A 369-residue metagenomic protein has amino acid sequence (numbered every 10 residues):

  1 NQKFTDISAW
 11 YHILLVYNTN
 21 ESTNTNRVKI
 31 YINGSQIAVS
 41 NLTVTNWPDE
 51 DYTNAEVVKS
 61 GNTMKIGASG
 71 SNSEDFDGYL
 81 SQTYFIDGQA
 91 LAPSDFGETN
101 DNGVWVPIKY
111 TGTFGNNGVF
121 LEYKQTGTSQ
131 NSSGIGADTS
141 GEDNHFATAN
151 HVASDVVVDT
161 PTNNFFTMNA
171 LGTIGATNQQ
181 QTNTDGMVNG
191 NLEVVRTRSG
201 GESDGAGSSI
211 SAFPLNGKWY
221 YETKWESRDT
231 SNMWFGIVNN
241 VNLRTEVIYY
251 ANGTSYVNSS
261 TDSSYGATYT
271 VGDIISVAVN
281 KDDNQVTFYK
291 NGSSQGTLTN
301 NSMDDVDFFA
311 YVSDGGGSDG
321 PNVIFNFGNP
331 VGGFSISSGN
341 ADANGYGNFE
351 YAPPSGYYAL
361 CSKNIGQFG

Functional and structural regions predicted by a protein language model:
N1, Q179-P214, D262-S264: Secreted extracellular polysaccharide-interacting domains
N1-K3, T245-S263: Trp/Tyr-centric glycan-recognition "aromatic platform" motifs on solvent-exposed beta-strand/loop surfaces
N1-Y52, S263-Y265, T270-T297: Extracellular glycan-interaction surfaces
Q2-Y11, V58, N72-T83, T113-G115 (+3 more regions): Extracellular/lumenal carbohydrate-interaction signature centered on repeated Trp-anchored short motifs
I13-L15, I66, L80-F85, L121-E122 (+4 more regions): Short hydrophobic/aromatic patches on beta-strands that form ligand-binding or substrate-lining surfaces
S22-N24, K29, A38-V44, Y79-E142 (+4 more regions): Extended recognition patches within non-cytosolic domains
Y52-L80, G315-G317: Extracellular glycan-interaction patches encoded by glycine-rich segments
V195-N252: Secretory/extracellular carbohydrate-interaction modules and structurally similar beta-sandwich "look-alikes"
